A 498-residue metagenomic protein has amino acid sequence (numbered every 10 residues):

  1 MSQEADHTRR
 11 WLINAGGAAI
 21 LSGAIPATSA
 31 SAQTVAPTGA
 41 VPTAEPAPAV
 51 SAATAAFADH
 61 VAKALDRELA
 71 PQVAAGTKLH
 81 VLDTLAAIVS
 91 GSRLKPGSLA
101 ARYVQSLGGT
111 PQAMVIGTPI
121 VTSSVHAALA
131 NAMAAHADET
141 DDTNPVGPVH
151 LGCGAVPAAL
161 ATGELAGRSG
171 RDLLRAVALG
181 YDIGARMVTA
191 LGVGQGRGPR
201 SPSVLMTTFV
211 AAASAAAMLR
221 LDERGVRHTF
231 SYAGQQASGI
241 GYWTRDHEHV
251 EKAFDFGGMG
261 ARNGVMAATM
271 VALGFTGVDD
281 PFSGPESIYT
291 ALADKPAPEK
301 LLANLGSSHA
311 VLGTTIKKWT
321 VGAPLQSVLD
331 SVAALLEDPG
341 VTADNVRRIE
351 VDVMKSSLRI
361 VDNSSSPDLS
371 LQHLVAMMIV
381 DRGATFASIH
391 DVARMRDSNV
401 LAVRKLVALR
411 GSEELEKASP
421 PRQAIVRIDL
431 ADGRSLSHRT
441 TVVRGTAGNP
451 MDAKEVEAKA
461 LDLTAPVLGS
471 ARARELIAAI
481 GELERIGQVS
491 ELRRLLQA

Functional and structural regions predicted by a protein language model:
S2-P148, E248-R262, T269-A498: Terminal-appendage/accessory-domain detector
I20, V81-A87, P157-A159, M206-A217 (+1 more regions): Hydrophobic mid-domain F-helix/FG-region of cytochrome P450s
G76-T77, H150, G154, L173 (+1 more regions): Hydrophobic alpha-helical transmembrane segments of integral membrane proteins, especially multi-pass transporters
S90-G91, A159-A166, A212-L219, A267-V271 (+2 more regions): Well-ordered alpha-helical scaffold segments within catalytic/enzyme domains
A135, G154-V156, I183, Q235-G239 (+2 more regions): Short connector loops/turns at beta-strand edges and beta->alpha or beta->beta junctions
D141-A185: Hydrophobic alpha-helical hairpins/lids featuring a short glycine-rich hinge
C153-L160, L205-S214, A261-M266, S327: Well-ordered alpha-helical segments within folded domains of soluble proteins
G167, R171-G260: Glycine-rich, mobile lid/loop segments that gate access to catalytic sites or pores
